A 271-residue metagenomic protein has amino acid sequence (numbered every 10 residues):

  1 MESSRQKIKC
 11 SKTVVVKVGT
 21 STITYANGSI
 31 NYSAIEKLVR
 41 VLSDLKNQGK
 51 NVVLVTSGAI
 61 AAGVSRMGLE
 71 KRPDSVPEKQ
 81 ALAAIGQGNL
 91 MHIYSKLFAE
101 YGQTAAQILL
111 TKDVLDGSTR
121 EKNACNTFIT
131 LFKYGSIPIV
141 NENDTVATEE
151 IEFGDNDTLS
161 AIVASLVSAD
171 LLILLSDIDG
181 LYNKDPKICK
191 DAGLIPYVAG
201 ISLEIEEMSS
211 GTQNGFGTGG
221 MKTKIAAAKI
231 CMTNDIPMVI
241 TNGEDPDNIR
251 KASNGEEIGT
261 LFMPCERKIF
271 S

Functional and structural regions predicted by a protein language model:
M1-R72, V76-T104, I108-S271: C-terminal catalytic "cap/lid" subdomain
